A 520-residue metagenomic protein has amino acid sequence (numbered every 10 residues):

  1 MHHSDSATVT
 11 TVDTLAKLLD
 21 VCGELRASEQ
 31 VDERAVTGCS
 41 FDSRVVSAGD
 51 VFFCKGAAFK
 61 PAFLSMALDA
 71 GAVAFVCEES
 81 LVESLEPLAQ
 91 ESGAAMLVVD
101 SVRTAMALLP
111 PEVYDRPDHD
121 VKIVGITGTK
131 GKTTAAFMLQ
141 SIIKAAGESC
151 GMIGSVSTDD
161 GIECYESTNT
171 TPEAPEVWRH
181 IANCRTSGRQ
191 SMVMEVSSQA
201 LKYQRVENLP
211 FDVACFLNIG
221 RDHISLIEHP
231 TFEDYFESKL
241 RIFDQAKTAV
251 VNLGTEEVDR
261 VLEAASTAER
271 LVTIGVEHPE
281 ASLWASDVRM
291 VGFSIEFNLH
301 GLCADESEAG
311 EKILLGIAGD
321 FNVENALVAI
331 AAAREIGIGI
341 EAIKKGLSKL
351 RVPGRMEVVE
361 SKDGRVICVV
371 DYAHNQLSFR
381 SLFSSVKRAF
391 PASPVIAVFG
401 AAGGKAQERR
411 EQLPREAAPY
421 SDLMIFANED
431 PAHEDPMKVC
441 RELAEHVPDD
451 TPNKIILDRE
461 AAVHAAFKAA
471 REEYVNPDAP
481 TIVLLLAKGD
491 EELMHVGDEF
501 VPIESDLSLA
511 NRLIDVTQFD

Functional and structural regions predicted by a protein language model:
M1-L108, W284, L314, A318-D320 (+2 more regions): N-terminal leader/targeting and accessory segments in enzymes
G56-F59, V352, S384-D449, D458-R459 (+2 more regions): Active-site beta-alpha connecting loops in nucleotide-dependent enzymes
A57-A58, S198-Q199, G220-H223, T255-E256 (+4 more regions): Short glycine-rich anion-binding loops that position phosphate/pyrophosphate groups of nucleotides and phosphorylated
A62-F63, Y203, I224-T231, A406-E408 (+2 more regions): Glycine/threonine-rich flexible loop motifs
D69, V73-E79, A249-L253, I396-F399 (+1 more regions): Short internal beta-strands
E83-A89, T186-S187, K202, D212-C368 (+1 more regions): Acidic, Mg2+-coordinating active-site environments of NTP-dependent enzymes
T104-L253, E257-E269, F390: Phosphate-binding loop of NTP-binding sites
I224, V501-D520: Short, flexible loop segments at boundaries between secondary-structure elements
